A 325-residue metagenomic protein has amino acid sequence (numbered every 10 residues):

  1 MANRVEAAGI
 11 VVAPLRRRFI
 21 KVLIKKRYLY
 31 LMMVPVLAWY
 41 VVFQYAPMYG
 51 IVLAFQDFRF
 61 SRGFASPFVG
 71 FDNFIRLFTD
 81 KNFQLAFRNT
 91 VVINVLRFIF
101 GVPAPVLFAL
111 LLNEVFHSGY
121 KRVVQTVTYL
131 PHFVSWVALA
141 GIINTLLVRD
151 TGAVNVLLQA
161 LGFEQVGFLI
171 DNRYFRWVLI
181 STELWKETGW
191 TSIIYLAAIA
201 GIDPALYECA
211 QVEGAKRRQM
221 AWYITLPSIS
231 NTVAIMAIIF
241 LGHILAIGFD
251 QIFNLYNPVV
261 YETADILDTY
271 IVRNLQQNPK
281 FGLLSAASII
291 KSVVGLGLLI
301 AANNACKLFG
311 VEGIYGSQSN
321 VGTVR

Functional and structural regions predicted by a protein language model:
M1-V22: Short, Lys/Arg-rich, polar N-terminal cytosolic tail immediately upstream of the first transmembrane signal-anchor
Y28-R325: A structural signal for multi-pass alpha-helical bundles of membrane permease subunits that mediate small-molecule
